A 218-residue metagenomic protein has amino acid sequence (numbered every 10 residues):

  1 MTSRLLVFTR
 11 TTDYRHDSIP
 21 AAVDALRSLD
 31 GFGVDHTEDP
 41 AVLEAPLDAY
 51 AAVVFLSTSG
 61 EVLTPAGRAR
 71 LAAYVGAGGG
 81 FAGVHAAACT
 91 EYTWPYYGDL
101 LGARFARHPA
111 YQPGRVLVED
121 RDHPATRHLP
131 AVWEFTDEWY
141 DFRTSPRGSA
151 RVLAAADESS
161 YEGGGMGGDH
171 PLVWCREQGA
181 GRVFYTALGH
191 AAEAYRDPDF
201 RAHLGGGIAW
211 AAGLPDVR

Functional and structural regions predicted by a protein language model:
M1-Y50: Aromatic-Pro/Gly-enriched surface loop or interdomain linker that acts as a lid/target-recognition segment
F8, D48-E91, A180: Short alpha-beta junction capping motif
T9, P20, A25-S28, Y161 (+2 more regions): Extracellular ligand-binding/catalytic regions of CAZymes and related secreted enzymes and adhesion modules
T12-D13, A41, S59-V62, A87-E91 (+2 more regions): Solvent-exposed loop/turn segments at secondary-structure junctions within structured extracellular/periplasmic domains
L29, D35, A103, H108-G179: Catalytic beta-strand/loop cores that center a nucleophilic Ser/Cys/Thr and support acyl-enzyme chemistry
A49-A52, L101, S149: Short, well-ordered alpha-helix to beta-strand connector turns
C89-L100: Glycine-rich, charge-decorated loop segments at or immediately adjacent to ligand/cofactor-binding or catalytic sites
